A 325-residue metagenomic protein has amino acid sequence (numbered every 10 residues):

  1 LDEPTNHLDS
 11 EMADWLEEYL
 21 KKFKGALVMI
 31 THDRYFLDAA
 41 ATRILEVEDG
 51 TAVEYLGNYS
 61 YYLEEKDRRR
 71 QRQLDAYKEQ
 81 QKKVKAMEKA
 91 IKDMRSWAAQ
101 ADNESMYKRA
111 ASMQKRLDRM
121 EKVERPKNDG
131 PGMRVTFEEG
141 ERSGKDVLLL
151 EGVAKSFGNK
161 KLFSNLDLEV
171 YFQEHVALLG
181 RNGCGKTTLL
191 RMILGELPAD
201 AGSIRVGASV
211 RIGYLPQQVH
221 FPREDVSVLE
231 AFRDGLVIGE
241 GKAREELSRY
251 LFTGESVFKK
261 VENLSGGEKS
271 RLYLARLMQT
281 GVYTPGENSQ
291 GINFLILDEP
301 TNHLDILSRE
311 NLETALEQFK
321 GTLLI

Functional and structural regions predicted by a protein language model:
L1-Y77, F137-I325: ABC ATP-binding cassette signature C-motif
A39-G132, A201, V237-I238: Extended, highly charged alpha-helical segments
